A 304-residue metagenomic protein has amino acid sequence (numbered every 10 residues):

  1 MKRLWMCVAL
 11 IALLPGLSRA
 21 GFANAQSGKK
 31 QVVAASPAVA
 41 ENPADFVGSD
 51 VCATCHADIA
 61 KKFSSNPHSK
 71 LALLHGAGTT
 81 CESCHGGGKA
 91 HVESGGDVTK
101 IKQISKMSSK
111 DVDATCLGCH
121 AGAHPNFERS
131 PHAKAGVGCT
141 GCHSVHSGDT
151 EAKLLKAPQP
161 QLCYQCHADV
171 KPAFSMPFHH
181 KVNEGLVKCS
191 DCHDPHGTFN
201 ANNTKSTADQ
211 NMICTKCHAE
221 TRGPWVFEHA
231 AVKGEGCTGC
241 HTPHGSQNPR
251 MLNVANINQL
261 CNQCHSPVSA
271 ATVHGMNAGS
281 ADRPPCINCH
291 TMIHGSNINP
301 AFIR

Functional and structural regions predicted by a protein language model:
K2-C7, P15-R304: Short sequence/structural segments immediately N-terminal
